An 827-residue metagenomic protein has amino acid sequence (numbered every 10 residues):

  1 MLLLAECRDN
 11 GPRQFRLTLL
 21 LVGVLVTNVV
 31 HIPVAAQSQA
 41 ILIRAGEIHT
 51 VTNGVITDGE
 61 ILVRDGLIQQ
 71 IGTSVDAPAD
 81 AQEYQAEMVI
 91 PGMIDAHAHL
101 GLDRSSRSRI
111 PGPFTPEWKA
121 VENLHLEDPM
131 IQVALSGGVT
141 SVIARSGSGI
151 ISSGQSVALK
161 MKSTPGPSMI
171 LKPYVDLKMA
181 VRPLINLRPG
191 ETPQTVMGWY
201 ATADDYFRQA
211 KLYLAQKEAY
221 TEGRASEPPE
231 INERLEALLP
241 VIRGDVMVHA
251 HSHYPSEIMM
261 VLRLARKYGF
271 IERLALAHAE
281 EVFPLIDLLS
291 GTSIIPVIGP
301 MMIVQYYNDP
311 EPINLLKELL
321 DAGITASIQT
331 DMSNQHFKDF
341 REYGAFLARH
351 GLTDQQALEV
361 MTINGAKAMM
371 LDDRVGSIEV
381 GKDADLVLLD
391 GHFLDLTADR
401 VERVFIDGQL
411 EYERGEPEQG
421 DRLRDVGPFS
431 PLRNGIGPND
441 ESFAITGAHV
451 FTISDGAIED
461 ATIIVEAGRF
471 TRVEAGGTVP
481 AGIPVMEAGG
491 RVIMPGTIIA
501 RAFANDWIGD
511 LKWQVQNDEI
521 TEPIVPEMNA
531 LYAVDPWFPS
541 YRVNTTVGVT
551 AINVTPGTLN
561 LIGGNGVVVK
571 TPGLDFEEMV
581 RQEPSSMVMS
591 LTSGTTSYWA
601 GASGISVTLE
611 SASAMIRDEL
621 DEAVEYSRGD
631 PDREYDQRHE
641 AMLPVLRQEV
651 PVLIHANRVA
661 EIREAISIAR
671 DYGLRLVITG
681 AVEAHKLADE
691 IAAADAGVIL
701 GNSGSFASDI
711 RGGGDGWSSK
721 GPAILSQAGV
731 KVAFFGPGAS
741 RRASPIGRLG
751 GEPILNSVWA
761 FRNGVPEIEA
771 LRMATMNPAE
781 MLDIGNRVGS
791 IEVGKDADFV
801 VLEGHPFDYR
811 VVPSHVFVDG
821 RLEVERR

Functional and structural regions predicted by a protein language model:
M1-F15: N-terminal secretory signal peptides that target proteins for export/translocation
T18-V29: Bacterial N-terminal signal peptides
I41-I43, D76-E122, S136, E441-I445 (+1 more regions): Replace "His-x-His-based motif
G46, I61, G66, A86 (+20 more regions): Divalent metal-coordination and catalytic microenvironments
G46-H49, E379-R422, E780, E792-R827: C-terminal cap of metal-dependent C-N hydrolases
I48, T52-I90, S454-G496: Histidine-rich, glycine-flanked metal-binding segment
S105-S106, F114-W118, M247, I298-M302 (+10 more regions): His/Asp/Glu-enriched, well-ordered alpha-helical/loop segment that forms or immediately abuts the divalent-metal
L135-R273, R400-V401, I406, E413-R414 (+2 more regions): Polyanionic/metal-chelating signatures
